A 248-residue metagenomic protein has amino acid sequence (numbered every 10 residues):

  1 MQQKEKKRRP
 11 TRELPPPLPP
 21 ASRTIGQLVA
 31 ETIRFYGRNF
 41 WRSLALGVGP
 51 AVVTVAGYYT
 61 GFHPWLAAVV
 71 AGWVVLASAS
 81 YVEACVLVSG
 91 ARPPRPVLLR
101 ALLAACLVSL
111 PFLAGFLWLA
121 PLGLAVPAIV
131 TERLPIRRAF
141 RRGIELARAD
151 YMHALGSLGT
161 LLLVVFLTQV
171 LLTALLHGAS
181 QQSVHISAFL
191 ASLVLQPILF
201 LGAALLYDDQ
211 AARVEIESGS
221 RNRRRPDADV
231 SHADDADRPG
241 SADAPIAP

Functional and structural regions predicted by a protein language model:
M1-R9, P17-I25, F35, G47-A51: N-terminal topogenic module of multi-pass integral membrane proteins
Q2-P19, A67-R92, L122-L134, H153-P248: Juxtamembrane transition segments at transmembrane-helix termini in multipass membrane proteins
G26-V52, R92-P111, L117-V170: Interfacial aromatic "cap" segments that immediately flank transmembrane helices in multipass membrane proteins
V52, A56-W65: Short, hydrophobic transmembrane alpha-helix segments
F62-V69, F112-L117, V184: Short, aromatic-rich membrane-interface segments at the entry and exit of alpha-helical transmembrane domains
